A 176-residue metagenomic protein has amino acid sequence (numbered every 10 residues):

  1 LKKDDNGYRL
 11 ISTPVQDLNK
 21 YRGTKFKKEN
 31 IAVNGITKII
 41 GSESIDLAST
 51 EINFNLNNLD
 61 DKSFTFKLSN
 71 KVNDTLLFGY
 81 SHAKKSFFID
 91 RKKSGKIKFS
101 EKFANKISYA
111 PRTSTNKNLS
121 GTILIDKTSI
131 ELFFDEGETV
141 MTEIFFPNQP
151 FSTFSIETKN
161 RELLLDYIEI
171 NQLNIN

Functional and structural regions predicted by a protein language model:
K2-N176: Beta-rich accessory regions
